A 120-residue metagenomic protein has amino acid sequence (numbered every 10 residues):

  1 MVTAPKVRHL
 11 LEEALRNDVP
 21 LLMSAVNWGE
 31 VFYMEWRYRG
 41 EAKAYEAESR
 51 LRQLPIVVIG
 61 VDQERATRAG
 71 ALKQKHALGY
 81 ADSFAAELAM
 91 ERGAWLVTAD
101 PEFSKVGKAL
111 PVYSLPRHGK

Functional and structural regions predicted by a protein language model:
M1-M23, W36-S49, G119-K120: Short, well-structured N-terminal submotif of metal-dependent ribonuclease cores
L15, R52, M90: Anion (oxyanion) recognition and catalysis
P20, V57, P111-Y113: Conserved beta-strand segments of alpha/beta enzyme cores
P20-L22, L54-P55, W95: Short loop->beta-strand "edge-of-pocket" segments that line small-molecule binding or catalytic clefts across diverse
N27, R65, A85, E102-F103: Alpha-helix capping/helix-boundary segments
G29-F32, G70: Amphipathic alpha-helical segments within well-ordered protein domains
V57-V97: Active-site neighborhoods of divalent-metal-dependent phosphate/nucleic-acid chemistry enzymes
A86-K120: Acidic, PIN/NYN-like endoribonuclease modules and their adjacent C-terminal/linker elements
